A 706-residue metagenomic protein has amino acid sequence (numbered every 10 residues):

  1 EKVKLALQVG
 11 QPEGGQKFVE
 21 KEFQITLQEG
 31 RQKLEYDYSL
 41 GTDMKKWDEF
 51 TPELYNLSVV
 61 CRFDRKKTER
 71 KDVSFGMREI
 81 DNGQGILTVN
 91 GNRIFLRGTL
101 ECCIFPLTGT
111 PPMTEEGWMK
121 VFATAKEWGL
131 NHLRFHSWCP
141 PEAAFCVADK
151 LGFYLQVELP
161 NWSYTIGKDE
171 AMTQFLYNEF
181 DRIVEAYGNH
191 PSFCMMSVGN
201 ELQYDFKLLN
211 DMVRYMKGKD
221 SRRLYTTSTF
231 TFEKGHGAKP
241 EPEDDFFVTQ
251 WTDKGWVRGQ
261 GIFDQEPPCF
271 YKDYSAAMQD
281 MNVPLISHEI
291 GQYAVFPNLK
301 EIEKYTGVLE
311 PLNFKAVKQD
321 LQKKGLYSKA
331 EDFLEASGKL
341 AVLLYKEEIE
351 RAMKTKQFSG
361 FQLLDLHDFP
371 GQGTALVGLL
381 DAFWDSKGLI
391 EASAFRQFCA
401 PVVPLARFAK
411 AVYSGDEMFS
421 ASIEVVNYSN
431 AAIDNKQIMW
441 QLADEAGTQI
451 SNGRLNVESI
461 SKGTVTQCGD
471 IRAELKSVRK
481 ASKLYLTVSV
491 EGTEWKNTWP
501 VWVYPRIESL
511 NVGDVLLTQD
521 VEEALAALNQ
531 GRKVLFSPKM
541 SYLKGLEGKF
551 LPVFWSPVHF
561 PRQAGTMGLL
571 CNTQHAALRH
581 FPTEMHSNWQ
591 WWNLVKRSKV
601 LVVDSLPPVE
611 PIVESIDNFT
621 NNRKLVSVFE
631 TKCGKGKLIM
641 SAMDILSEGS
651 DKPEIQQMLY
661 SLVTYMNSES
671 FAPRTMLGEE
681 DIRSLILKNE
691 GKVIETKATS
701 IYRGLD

Functional and structural regions predicted by a protein language model:
E1-H136, E179, C194-M195, M212-G218 (+6 more regions): Secreted/periplasmic carbohydrate-active enzymes, especially glycoside hydrolases
S74-I86, Y271-D273, F361, Q519-E523 (+1 more regions): Short acidic, Pro/Gly- and aromatic-enriched capping/linker segments at domain boundaries
K120-A123, H132-L380: Substrate-binding/catalytic cleft of secreted carbohydrate-active enzymes, primarily glycoside hydrolases
Q203, F232-E233, G291-A294, D368-F369 (+4 more regions): Short, solvent-exposed loop/turn segments at secondary-structure junctions
K219, P268, M540-K544, S556-P653 (+1 more regions): Catalytic beta-strand/loop cores that center a nucleophilic Ser/Cys/Thr and support acyl-enzyme chemistry
D514-P557, K635, S641, L662 (+1 more regions): Short alpha-beta junction capping motif
E654-N667: Short amphipathic C-terminal alpha-helix that caps PH/PH-like domains
